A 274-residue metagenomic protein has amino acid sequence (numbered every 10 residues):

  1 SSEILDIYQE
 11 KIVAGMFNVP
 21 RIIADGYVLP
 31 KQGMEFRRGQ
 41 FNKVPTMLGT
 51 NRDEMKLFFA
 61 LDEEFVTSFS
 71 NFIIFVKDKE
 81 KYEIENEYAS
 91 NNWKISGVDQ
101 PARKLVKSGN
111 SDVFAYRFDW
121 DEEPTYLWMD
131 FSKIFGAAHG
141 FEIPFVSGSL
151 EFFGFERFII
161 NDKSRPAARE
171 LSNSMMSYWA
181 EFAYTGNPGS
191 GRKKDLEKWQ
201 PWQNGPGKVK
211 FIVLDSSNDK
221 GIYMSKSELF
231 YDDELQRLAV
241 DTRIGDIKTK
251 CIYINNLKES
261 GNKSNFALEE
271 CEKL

Functional and structural regions predicted by a protein language model:
S2-R169, Y178, T185: Substrate-gating cap/lid region and adjacent catalytic-acid/histidine neighborhood within extracellular/lumenal
D99, R103, K107-E272: Mobile gating loops/cap/lid regions near enzyme active sites that modulate substrate access
